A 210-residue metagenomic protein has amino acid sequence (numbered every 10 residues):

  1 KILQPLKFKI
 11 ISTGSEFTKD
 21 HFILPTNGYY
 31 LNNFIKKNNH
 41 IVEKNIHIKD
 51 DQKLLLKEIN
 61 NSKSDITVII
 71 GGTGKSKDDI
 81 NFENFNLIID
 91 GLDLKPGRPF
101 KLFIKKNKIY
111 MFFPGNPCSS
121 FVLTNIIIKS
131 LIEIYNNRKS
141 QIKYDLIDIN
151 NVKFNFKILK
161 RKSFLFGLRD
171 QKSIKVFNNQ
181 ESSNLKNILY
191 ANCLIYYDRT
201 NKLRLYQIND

Functional and structural regions predicted by a protein language model:
K1-I70: Phosphate-binding glycine-rich loops and their immediate beta-loop-alpha structural context
I2-P5, N61-S62, D93-L94, L102-K105 (+2 more regions): Solvent-exposed alpha-helices and their adjacent loops that cap or buttress functional pockets in soluble metabolic
K7-I10, D65-T67, K108-F112, I174-K175 (+1 more regions): Structural motif
I11-S15, N27, I48, I70-T73 (+5 more regions): Fold-independent oxyanion-binding glycine-rich loops and adjacent beta-strand/coil segments at enzyme active sites
T26-F34, N84-F100, L131-R138, N187: Gly/Ser/Thr-rich active-site loops/lids in small-molecule metabolic enzymes that frequently grip phosphoryl groups
E58-F103, P114: Glycine-rich phosphate-binding loop
D78, P96, K101-I147: Anionic-ligand-binding alpha/beta catalytic cores of soluble enzymes and soluble regulatory domains that recognize
I142-D210: C-terminal terminal segments
